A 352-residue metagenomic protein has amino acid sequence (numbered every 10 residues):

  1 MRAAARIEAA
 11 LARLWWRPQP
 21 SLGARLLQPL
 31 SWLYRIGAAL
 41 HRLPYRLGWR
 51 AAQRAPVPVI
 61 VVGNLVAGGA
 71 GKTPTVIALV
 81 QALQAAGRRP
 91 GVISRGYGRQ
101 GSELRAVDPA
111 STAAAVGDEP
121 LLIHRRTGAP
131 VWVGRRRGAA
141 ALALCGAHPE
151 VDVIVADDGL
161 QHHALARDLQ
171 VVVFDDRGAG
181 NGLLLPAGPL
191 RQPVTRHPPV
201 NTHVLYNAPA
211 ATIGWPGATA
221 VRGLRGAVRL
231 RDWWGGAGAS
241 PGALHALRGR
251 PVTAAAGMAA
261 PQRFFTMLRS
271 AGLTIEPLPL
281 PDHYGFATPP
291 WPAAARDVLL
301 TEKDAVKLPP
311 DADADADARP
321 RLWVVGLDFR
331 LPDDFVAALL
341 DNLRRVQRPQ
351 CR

Functional and structural regions predicted by a protein language model:
M1-A12, A85-R88, L160-R352: ATP-dependent carboxylate-amine ligase
R2-P58: A transmembrane-helix-recognition feature enriched in membrane-embedded lipid enzymes and envelope glyco-/phospholipid
L33, T73, I123, D157 (+2 more regions): A residue-level signal for conserved active-site and pocket-lining positions in enzyme catalytic cores
R42-P109, P349: Walker A (P-loop) phosphate-binding motif
V59, G91, P130, D152-V155 (+2 more regions): Residue-level preference for the first positions of well-ordered beta-strands
V80, Q84, H124, R269: Gly/Ala-rich phosphate-binding loop of Rossmann-like dinucleotide-binding domains, activating on the conserved
G96-W215: Phosphate/Mg2+-binding loops and adjacent switch elements in nucleotide/diphosphate-handling enzyme cores
